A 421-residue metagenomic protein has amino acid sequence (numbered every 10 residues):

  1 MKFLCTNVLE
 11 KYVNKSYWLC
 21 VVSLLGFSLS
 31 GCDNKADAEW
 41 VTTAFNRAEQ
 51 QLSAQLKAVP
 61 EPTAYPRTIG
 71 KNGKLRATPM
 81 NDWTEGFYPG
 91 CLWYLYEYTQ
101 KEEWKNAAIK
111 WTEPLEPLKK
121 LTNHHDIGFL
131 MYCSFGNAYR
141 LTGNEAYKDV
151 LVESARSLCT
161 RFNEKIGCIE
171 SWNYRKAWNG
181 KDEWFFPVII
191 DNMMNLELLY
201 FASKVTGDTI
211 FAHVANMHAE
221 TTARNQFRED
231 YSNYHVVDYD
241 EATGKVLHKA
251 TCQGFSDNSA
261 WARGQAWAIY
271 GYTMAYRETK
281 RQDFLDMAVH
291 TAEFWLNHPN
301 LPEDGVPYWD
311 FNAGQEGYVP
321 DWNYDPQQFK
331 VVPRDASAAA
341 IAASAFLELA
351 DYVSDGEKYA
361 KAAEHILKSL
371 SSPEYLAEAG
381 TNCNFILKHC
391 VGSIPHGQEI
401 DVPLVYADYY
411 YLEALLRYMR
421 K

Functional and structural regions predicted by a protein language model:
M1-E39: Bacterial Sec-dependent N-terminal signal peptides
N34-K421: Glycan-recognition and catalytic cores of secretory/periplasmic carbohydrate-active enzymes
